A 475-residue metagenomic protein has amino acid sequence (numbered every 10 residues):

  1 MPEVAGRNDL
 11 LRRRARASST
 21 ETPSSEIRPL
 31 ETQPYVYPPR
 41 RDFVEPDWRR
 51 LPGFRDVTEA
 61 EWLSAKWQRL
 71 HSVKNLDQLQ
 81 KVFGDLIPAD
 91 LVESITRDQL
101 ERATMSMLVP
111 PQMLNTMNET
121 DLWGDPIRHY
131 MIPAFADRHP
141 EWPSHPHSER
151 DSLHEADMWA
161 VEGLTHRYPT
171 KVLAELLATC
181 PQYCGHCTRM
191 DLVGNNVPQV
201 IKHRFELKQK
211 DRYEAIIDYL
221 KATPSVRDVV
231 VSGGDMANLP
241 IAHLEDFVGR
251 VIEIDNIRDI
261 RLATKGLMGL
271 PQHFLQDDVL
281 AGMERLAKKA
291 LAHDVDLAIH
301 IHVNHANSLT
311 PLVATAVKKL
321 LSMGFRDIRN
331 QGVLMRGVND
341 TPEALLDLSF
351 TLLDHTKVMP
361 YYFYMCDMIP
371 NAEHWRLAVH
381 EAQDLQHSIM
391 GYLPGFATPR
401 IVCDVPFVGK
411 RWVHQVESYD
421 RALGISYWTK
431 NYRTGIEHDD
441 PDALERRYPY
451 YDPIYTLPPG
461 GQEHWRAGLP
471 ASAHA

Functional and structural regions predicted by a protein language model:
M1-H166: Flexible, acidic/Gly-rich N-terminal and inter-domain linker regions that tether and position cofactor-handling modules
M1-R28, A382-A475: C-terminal accessory extensions appended to soluble enzyme cores
S106-V109, D157-M190: N-terminal pre-triad scaffold of radical SAM enzymes
M113, L176, C184, L262 (+1 more regions): Conserved, mostly hydrophobic/aromatic
C184-H186, N195, E437-D439: Short helix/loop capping segments that flank catalytic or ligand/cofactor-binding pockets
R189-Q199: Iron-sulfur (Fe-S) cluster-binding segments and ferredoxin-like electron-carrier domains, especially [2Fe-2S]
V200-K208: Short cysteine/histidine-rich metal-coordination sites, predominantly Zn2+-binding motifs
K210-P224, D228, G234-L393: Conserved AdoMet/S-adenosylmethionine-binding subsite of the radical SAM
